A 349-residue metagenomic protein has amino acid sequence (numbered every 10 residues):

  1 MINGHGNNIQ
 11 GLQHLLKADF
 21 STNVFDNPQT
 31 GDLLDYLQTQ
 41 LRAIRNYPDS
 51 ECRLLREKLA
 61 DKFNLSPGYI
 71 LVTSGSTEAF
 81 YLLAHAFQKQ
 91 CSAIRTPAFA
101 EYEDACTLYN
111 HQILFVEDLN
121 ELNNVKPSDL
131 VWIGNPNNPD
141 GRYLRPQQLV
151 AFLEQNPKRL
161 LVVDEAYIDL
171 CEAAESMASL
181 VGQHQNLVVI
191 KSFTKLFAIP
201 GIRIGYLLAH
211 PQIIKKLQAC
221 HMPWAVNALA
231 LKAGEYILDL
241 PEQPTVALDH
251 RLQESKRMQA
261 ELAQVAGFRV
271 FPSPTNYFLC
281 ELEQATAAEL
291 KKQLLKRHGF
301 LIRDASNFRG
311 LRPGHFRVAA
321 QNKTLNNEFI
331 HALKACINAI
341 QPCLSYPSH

Functional and structural regions predicted by a protein language model:
M1-N46: N-terminal "arm"/small-domain region of PLP-dependent enzymes with the aminotransferase-like
Q29-D32, E51, N186-Q264, F268-F271: PLP-dependent aminotransferase class I/II
G31, A285-K292, T324-E328: Short, conserved charged micro-motifs
C52-R53, P67-Q90: Conserved beta-loop-alpha segment that forms the PLP phosphate-binding cup at the N-terminus of a helix
H85-P139: PLP-dependent aminotransferase-like
L119-E121, K126, P139-L161, E165-I199: Active-site pre-lysine segment of PLP-dependent enzymes
Q147, K296-R297, G310-H349: PLP-dependent enzyme catalytic core of the Aspartate aminotransferase-like
L252, V265-H298: Conserved PLP-binding catalytic core of the aspartate aminotransferase-like
